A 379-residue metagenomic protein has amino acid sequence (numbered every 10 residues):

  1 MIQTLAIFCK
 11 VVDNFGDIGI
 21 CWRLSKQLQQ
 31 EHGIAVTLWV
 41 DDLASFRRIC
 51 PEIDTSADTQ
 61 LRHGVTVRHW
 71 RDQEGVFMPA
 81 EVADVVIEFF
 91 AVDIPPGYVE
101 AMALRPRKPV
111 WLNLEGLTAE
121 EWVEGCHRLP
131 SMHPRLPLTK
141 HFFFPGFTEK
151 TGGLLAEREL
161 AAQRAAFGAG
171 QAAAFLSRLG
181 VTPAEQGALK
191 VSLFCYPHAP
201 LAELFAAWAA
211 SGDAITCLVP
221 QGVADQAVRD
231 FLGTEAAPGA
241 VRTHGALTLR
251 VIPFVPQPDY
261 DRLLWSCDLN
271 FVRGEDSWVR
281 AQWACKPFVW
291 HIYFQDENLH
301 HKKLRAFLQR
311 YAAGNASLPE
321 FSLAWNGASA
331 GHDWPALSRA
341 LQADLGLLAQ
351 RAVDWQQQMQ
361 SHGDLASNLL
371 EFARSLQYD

Functional and structural regions predicted by a protein language model:
I7-I18, F194-H198, L269: Short, glycine-rich nucleotide/cofactor-binding loops
C9-G33, T37-P137, G222: Active-site and donor-binding regions of nucleotide-sugar-utilizing enzymes
F15, W22-K26, A83, F254-K303: A donor-sugar binding/catalytic signature common to diverse glycosyltransferases and related nucleotide-sugar
W70-D72, L218, A227, F231-Q282: Donor nucleotide-activated moiety binding/catalytic core segment of transferases that use nucleotide-activated donors
P106-V110, D213, K286: A short helix->loop->beta-strand "cap" motif at the edges of active sites that frequently abuts
E115-A202: A nucleotide-sugar donor-handling region in carbohydrate enzymes
R273-A352: Catalytic binding pocket for nucleotide-activated donors in carbohydrate/polymer assembly enzymes
M359-D379: C-terminal alpha-helical cap of glycosyltransferases
